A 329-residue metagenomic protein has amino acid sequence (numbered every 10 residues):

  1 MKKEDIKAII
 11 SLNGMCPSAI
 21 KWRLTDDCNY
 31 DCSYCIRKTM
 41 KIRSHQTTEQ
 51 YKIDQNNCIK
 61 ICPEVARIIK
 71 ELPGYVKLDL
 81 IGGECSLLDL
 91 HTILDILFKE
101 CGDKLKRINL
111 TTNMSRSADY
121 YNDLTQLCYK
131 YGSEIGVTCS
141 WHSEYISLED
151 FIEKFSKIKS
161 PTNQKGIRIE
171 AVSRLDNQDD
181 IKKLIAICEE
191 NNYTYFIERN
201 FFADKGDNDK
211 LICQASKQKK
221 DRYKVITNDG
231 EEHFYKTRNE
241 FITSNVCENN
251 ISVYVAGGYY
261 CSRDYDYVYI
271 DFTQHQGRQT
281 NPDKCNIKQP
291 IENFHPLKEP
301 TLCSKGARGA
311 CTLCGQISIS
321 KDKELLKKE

Functional and structural regions predicted by a protein language model:
M1-L12, S252-V253, G258: A short, compositionally biased domain-edge/stem linker segment
D5-K60: Canonical Radical SAM [4Fe-4S] cluster-binding loop centered on the CxxxCxxC motif and its immediate flanking residues
D27, I36, C62-K77, E232 (+2 more regions): Glycine-rich short-loop/terminal segments
T39-I59, L72-L88, D103-Y120, K130-F151 (+2 more regions): Core AdoMet radical
I68-K70, L97-C101, N122-S133, E153-T162: Acidic (Asp/Glu)-rich catalytic clusters
D89-L94, Y120-D123, D179-K183, R278-Q279: A short acidic (Asp/Glu
I146-I242, C247: Conserved C-terminal portion of the radical SAM core fold that forms the substrate/S-adenosylmethionine-binding
K205-E329: Accessory C-terminal segments flanking Radical SAM cores
